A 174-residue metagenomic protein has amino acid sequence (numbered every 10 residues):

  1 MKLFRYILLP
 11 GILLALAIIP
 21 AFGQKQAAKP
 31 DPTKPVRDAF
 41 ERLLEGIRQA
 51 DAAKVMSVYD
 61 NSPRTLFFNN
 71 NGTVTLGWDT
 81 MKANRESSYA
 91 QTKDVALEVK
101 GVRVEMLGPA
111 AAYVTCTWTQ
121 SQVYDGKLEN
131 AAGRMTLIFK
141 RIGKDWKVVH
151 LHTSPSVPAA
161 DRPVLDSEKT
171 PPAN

Functional and structural regions predicted by a protein language model:
M1-Y6: Positively charged n-region of N-terminal signal peptides that target proteins for export
L8-I18: Bacterial N-terminal signal peptides
A21-V58, D166-N174: Short, low-complexity N-terminal intrinsically disordered segments enriched in polar/charged residues
A27-K29, E41-E45, L66-V74, D125: Second-shell loop/turn segments in exported
A52-L107, E129: A solvent-exposed, acidic/Ser-Thr-rich amphipathic alpha-helical stretch
R85-E86, V99-E105, W118-Q120, R134-K140: Hydrophobic/aromatic beta-strand elements that line small-molecule binding cavities or substrate pockets in beta-rich
A110-Q120: A short hydrophobic beta-strand element
A132-R162: Short beta-strand edge/turn micro-motifs at domain boundaries
